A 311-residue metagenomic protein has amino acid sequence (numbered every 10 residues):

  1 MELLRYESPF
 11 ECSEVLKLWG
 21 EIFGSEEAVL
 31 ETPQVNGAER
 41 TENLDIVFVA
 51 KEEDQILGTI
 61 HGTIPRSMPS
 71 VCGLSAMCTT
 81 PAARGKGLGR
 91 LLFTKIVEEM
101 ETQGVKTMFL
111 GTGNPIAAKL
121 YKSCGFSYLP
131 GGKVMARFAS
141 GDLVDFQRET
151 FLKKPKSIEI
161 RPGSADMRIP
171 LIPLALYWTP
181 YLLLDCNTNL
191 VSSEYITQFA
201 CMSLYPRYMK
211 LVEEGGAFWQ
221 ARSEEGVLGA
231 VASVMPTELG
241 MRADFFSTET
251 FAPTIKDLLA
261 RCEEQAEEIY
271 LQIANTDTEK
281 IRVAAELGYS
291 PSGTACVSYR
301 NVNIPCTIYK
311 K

Functional and structural regions predicted by a protein language model:
M1-V35, V49-E52, I56, G73 (+1 more regions): Short amphipathic alpha-helix that is part of the acyltransferase structural core
G37-V49, G58, G73, Q198-Q220 (+1 more regions): A short helix-loop-beta-strand connector motif used in the catalytic cores of GNAT acetyltransferases and, in some
V49, Q55-I64, V71-C78, F218-Q220 (+1 more regions): Conserved beta-strand in the GNAT
A76-R84, M235-I255, A274: A short, internal acetyl-CoA/4′-phosphopantetheine-binding micro-motif in the GNAT/acyltransferase core
T79, G85-E98, S123, E249-E264: Conserved acetyl-CoA-binding loop-helix of GNAT-fold acetyltransferases
M100-G113, E264-N275: Conserved GNAT acetyl-CoA-binding A-motif
F109-G111, S127-Q147, Q272, S290-I304: Conserved catalytic-core motifs of GNAT/GCN5-like acyltransferases
N114-G132, N275-T294: Conserved active-site alpha-helix within GNAT-family acetyltransferase domains
